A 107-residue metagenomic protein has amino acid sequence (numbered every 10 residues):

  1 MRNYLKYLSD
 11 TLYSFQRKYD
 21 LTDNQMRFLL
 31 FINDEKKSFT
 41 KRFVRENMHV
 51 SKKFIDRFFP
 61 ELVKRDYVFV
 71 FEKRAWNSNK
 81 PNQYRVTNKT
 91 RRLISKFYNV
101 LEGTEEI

Functional and structural regions predicted by a protein language model:
M1-L12, K80-I107: Long, low-complexity, charge-rich intrinsically disordered regions
R2-F28: Short alpha-helical segments that sit at the start of domains
R17-N24, T40, K73-Y98: Short, cationic-aromatic polyanion-contact patches
L30-D34, Y98: Short, locally clustered residues in the helix-turn-helix/winged-helix DNA-binding domain
K37-N47: Short acidic, hydrophobic short linear motifs in intrinsically disordered regions
E46-V50, R74: A short, basic/aromatic helix-end/turn motif that makes direct DNA contacts
V50-K64: Short amphipathic alpha-helical interaction segments
V63-R74: A short, conserved structural fragment
